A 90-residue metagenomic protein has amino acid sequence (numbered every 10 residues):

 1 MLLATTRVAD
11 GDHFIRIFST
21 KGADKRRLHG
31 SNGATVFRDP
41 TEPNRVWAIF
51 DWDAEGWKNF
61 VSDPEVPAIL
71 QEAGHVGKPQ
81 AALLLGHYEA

Functional and structural regions predicted by a protein language model:
M1-R7, A34-D63: Short, well-ordered beta-strand segments in beta-rich or mixed alpha/beta enzyme and ligand-binding folds
D10-G33, P64-I69: Short amphipathic alpha-helical segments
H29-V46, I69-A90: Glycine-rich beta-strand-turn "strand-cap" elements at beta-sheet edges
